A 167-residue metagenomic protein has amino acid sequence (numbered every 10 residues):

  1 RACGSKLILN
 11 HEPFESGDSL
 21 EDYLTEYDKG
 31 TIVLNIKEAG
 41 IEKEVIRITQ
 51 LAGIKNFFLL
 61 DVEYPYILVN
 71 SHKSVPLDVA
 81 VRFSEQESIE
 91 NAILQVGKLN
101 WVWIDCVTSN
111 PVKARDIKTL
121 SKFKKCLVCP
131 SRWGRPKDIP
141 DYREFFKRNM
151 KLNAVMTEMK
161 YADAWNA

Functional and structural regions predicted by a protein language model:
R1-A2, A80-A167: C-terminal active-site rim and adjoining tail of enzyme catalytic domains
R1-P65, N70, S74-L77, V81-S84: An active-site metal/cofactor-coordinating segment within enzyme catalytic domains
